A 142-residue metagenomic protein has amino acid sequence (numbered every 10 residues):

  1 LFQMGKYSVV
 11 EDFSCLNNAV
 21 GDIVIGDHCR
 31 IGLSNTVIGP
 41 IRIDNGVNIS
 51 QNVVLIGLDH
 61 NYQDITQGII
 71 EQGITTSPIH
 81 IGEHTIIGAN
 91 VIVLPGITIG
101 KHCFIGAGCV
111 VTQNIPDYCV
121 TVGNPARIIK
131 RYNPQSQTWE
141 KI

Functional and structural regions predicted by a protein language model:
L1-P95, N124, R131-N133, T138-W139: Flexible, glycine/small-residue-enriched loop-and-beta-strand segment within the central core of proteins
I38-G39, N90-C103, C109-Q113: Beta-rich strand-turn-strand
N48, C103-F104: Short alpha-helix at the nucleotide-sugar/activated-sugar donor binding site of glycosyltransferases and closely
Q51, A107, D117: Residues that flank catalytic or metal-binding motifs in active/ligand-binding sites
G82, T98, P116: Short conserved AdoMet
I105, G123: Conserved G/P- and acidic residue-centered "switch" motifs that form tight phosphate/ATP-binding loops in soluble
P116-D117, N124-P125: Acidic, glycine-centered active-site loop in nucleotide-sugar glycosyltransferases
